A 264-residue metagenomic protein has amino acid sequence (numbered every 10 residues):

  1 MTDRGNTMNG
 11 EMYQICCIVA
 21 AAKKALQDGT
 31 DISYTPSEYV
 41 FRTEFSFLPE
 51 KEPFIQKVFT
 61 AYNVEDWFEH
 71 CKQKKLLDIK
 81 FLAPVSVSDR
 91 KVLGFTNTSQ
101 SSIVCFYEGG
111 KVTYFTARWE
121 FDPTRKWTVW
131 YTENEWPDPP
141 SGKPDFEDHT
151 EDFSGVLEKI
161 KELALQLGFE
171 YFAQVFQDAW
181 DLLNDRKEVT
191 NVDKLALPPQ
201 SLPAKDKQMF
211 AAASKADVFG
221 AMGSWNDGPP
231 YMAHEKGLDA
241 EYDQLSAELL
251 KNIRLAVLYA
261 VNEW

Functional and structural regions predicted by a protein language model:
T2-F146: Extended, non-transmembrane interaction/recognition domains
N9, N63, S86, D145 (+6 more regions): Serine/threonine-rich low-complexity intrinsically disordered regions
Q14, Q27, Q56, Q73 (+6 more regions): Residue-identity detector for glutamine
L26, L48, F59, W67-F68 (+13 more regions): Generic detector of leucine side chains in alpha-helical contexts
R125-K194: Mixed-charge (acidic/basic) macromolecular-recognition segments
D178-W264: Alpha-helical oligomerization segments
